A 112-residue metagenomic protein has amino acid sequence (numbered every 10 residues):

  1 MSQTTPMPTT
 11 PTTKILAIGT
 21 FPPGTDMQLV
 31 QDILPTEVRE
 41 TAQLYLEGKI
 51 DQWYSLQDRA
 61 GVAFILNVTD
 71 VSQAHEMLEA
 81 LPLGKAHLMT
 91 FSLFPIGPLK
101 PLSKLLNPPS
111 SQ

Functional and structural regions predicted by a protein language model:
S2-Q112: Conserved, structured core segments of small domains
